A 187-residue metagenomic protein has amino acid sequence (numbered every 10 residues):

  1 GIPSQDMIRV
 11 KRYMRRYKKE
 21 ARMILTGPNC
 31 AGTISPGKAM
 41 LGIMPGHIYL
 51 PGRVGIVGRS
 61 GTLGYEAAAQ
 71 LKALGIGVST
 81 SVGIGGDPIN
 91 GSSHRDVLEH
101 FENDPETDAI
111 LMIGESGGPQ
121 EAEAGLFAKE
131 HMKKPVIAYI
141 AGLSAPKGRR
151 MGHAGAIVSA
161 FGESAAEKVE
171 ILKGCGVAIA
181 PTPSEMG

Functional and structural regions predicted by a protein language model:
G1-G187: Catalytic-core regions of core metabolic enzymes, especially those transforming organic acids/acyl-group intermediates
